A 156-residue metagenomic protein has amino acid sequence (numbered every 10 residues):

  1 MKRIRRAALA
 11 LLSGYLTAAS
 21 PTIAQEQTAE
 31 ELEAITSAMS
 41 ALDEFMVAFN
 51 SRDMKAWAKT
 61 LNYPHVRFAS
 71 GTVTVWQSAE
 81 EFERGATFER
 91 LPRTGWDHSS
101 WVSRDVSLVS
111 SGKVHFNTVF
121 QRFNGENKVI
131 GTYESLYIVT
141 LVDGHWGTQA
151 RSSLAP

Functional and structural regions predicted by a protein language model:
M1-L9: Bacterial N-terminal signal peptides that target proteins for export
A10-A18: Bacterial N-terminal signal peptides
A19-K59, Y63: Short, low-complexity N-terminal intrinsically disordered segments enriched in polar/charged residues
M54-L108: A solvent-exposed, acidic/Ser-Thr-rich amphipathic alpha-helical stretch
H98, S110-F120: A short hydrophobic beta-strand element
W101-S107, F120-R122, E134-T140: Hydrophobic/aromatic beta-strand elements that line small-molecule binding cavities or substrate pockets in beta-rich
I130-P156: Short beta-strand edge/turn micro-motifs at domain boundaries
